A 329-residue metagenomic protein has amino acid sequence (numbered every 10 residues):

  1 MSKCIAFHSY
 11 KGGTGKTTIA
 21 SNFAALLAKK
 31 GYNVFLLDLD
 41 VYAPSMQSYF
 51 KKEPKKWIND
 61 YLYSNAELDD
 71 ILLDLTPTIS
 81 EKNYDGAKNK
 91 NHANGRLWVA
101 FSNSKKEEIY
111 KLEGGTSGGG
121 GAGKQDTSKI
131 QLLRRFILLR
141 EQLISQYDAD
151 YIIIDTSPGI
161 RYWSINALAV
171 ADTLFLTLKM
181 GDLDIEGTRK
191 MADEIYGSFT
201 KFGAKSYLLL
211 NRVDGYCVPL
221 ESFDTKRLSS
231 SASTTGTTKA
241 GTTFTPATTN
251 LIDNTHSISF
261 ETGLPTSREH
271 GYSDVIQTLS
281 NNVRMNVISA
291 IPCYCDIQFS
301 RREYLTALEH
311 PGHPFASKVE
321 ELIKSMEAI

Functional and structural regions predicted by a protein language model:
M1-C4, T237, T245, I323-I329: Acidic-aromatic/histidine active-site loop/patch
C4-D69, Y151: Walker A/P-loop NTP-binding active-site region of P-loop NTPases, recognizing the glycine-rich GxxxxGKT/S
K29, L133-N286: Conserved catalytic-core segment of NTP-binding enzymes
K30, S289-S300: Short, glycine-rich, amphipathic interfacial segments at transmembrane boundaries or analogous
V41-I144, C295-L305: P-loop/Walker-type NTP enzyme "switch/lid" segment
K52-K56, E194-I195, D224-L228, T306-L308: Short, hinge-like loop/turn segments at secondary-structure boundaries
G95-L97, S206, I288: Short, conserved active-site loop motifs that form the nucleotide-linked donor/cofactor pocket
K129, Q298-I329: NTP-binding/hydrolysis catalytic cores, primarily Walker-type P-loop NTPases
